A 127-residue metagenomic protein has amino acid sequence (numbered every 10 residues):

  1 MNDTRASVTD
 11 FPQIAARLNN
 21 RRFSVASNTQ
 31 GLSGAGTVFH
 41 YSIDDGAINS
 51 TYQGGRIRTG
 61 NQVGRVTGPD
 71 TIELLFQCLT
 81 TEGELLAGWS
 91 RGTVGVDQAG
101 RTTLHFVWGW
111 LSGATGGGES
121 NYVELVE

Functional and structural regions predicted by a protein language model:
N2-R21, V25-H40, I72-E127: Beta-sheet ligand-binding and adhesion/scaffold domains
T37-R65: N-terminal glycine/threonine-rich, aromatic-flanked beta-hairpin/loop signature
A47, D70-I72: Structural signal for glycine-centered tight turns and loop->strand junctions in beta-sheet-rich domains
R56, V66, E82-L86: A generic structural micro-feature
R65-T67, E127: A short, sequence-level motif marking secondary-structure junctions
